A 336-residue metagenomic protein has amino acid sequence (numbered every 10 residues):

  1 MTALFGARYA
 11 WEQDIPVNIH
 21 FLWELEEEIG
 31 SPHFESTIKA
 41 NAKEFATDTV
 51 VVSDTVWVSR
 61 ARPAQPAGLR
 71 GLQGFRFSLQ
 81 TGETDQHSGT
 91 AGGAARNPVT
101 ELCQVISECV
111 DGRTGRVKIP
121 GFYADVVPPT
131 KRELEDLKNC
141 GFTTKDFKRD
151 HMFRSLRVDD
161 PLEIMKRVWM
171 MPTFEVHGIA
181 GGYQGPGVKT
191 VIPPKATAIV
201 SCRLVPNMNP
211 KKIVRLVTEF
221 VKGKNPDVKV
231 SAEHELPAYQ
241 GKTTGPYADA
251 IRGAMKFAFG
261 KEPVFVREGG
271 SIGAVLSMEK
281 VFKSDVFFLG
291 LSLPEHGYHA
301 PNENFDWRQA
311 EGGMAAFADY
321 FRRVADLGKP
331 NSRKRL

Functional and structural regions predicted by a protein language model:
M1-G30, F75-L79, G92-R113, V200 (+1 more regions): Alpha-helical metal-binding/catalytic segments enriched in His/Glu/Asp
M1-G68, K329: Acidic/histidine-rich catalytic neighborhood of metal-dependent amide-processing enzymes
A42-K43, A67, G74, S88-I179 (+1 more regions): Acidic-enriched catalytic cores of C-N bond-cleaving enzymes acting on peptides and small amides
P63-A67, G185-T190: Short beta-strand/turn micro-motifs at beta-sheet edges
S78-Q80, D85-H87, L102, M170 (+4 more regions): Zn-dependent metallopeptidase/amidohydrolase metal-coordination segment
Q104, P186-R215: C-terminal catalytic subdomain
S201-V205, K229-T244, E268-G269: A short beta-alpha structural unit
Y239-F257: Short, low-order "capping/linker" segments at domain edges
